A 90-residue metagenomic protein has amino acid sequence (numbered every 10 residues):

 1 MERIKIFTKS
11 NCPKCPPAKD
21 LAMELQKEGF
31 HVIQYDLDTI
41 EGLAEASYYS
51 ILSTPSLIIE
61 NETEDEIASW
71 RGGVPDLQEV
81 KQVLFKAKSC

Functional and structural regions predicted by a protein language model:
M1-E28: Local sequence-structure signature of Cys/Sec-based thiol-disulfide redox active-site neighborhoods
K9, D36-L37, R71: Conserved residues at beta->alpha junctions
P13, I40-E41, P75: Short alpha-helical
E28-H31, L52: Short coil/loop linkers at secondary-structure junctions
F30-L43: Thiol-based oxidoreductase modules, predominantly thioredoxin-like and allied folds used for disulfide exchange
Y49-I58: Structural micro-motif
I59-C90: Non-catalytic, surface beta->alpha helical segment in thiol-disulfide oxidoreductase systems
